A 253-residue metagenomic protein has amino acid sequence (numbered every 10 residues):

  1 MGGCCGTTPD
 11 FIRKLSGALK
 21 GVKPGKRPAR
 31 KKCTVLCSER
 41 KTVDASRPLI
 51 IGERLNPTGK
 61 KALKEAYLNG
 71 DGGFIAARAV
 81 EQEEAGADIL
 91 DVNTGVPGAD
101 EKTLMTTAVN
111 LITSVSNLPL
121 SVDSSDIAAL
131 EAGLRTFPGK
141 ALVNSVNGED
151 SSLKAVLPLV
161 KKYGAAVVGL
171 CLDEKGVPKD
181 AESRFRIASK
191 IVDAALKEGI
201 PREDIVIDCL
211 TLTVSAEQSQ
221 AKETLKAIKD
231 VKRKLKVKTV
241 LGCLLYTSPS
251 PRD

Functional and structural regions predicted by a protein language model:
M1, Q82, G133, I207: Conserved, mostly hydrophobic/aromatic
T7-R40: Terminal amphipathic helices with adjacent charged low-complexity linkers/tails
L15-K23, K102-L120, A128, F137 (+1 more regions): Alpha-helix-loop-beta-strand connector modules within alpha/beta enzyme cores
I51-A76, P178-D180, S248: Active-site mouth loops of central-metabolism enzymes
A87-S116, T211-A216: Glycine-rich, proline-tolerant flexible connector loops at the mouths of alpha/beta enzymes
N93-G95, P119-S125, A141-E149: Catalytic beta/alpha-barrel core
S151-I205, C209-L212: Conserved anion-binding
Y246-D253: Conserved small/polar residues in nucleotide/adenosyl-binding loops
